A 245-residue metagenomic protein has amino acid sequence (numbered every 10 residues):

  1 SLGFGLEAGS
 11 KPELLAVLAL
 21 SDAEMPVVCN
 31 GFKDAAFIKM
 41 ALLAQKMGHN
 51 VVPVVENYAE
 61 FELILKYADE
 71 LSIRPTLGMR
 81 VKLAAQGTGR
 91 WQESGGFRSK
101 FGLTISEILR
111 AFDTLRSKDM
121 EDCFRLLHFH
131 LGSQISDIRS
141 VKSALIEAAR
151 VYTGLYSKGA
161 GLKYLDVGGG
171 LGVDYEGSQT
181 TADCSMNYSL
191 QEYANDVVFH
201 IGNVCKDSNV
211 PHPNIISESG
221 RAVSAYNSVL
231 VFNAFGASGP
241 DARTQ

Functional and structural regions predicted by a protein language model:
S1-Y164, V173, S189: Active-site-proximal beta-alpha core segment in soluble small-molecule metabolic enzymes
F124, S133-Q245: C-terminal active-site-proximal or functional interface alpha/beta core segments in diverse enzymes
